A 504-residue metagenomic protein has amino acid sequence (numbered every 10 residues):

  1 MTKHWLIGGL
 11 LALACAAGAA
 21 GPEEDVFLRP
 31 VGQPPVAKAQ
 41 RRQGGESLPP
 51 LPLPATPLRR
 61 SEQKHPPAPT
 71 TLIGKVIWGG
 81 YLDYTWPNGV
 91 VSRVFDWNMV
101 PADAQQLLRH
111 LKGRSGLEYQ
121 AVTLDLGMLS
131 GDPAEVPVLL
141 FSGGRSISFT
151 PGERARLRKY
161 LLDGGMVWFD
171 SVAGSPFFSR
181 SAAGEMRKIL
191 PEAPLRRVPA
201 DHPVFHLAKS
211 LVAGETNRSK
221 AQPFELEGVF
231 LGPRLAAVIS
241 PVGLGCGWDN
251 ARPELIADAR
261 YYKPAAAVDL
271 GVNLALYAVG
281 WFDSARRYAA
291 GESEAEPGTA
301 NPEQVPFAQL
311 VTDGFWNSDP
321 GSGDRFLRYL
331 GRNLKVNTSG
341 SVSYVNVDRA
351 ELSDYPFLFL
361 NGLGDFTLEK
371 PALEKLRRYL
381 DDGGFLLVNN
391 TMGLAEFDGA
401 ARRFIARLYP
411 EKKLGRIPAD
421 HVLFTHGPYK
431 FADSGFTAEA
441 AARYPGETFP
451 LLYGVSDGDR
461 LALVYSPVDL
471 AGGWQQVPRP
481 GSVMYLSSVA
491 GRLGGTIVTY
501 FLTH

Functional and structural regions predicted by a protein language model:
M1-G9: Bacterial N-terminal signal peptides that target proteins for export
W5, V138-S179, F357-D398: Short alpha-beta junction capping motif
L10-A19: Hydrophobic h-region of N-terminal signal peptides that target proteins for export in Gram-negative bacteria
A20-V138, G144-R145, L244-G245, E254-F357 (+4 more regions): Aromatic-Pro/Gly-enriched surface loop or interdomain linker that acts as a lid/target-recognition segment
G44, P69, Y81-P87, Q105 (+6 more regions): An acidic, glycine-rich "communication" segment
G74-K75, P137-F141, M166-D170, P194-R197 (+6 more regions): Structural recognition of the beta-strand scaffold that forms the well-ordered cores of secreted hydrolase catalytic
P101-L108, R154, R158, S179-A183 (+7 more regions): Extracytoplasmic/secreted envelope proteins and their assembly/folding machinery, especially bacterial periplasmic
G116-G127, F169-A173, A193-D201, S284-A290 (+3 more regions): Surface-exposed patches in mature extracellular/periplasmic domains of secreted proteins
